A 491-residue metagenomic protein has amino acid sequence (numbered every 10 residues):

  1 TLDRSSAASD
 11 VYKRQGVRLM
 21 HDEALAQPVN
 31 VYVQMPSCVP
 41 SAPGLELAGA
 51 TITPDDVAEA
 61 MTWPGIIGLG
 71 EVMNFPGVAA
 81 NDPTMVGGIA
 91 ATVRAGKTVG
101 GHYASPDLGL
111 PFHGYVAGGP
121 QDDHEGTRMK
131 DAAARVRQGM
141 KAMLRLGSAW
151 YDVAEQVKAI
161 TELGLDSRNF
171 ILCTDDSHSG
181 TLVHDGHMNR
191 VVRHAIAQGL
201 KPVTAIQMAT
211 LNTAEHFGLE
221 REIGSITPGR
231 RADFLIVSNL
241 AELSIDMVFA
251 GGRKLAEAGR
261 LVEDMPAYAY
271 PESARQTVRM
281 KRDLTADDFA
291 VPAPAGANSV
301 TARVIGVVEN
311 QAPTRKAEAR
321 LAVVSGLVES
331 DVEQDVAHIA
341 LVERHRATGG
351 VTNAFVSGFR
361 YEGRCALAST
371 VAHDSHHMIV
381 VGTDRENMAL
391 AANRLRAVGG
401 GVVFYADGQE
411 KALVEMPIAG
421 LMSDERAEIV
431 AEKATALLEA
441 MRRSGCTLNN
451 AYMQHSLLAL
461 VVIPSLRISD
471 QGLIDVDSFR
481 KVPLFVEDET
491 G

Functional and structural regions predicted by a protein language model:
T1-A8, Y12: Single conserved hydrophobic/aromatic residue that forms the stacking wall/gate of nucleotide- or nucleobase-binding
S9-D10, M35-S41, S148-W150, N212-T213: Acidic, glycine-rich active-site loops and adjacent beta-strand->loop/helix elements that engage anionic groups
R14-L19, G44-L45: Metal-dependent catalytic neighborhoods of phosphoester/phosphodiester hydrolases
L19, T51-E71, G77-L144, Y151-L172 (+3 more regions): Histidine/acidic residue-rich metal-binding segments in metalloenzymes
Q27-E46: Metal-cofactor-binding active-site regions of metalloenzymes
V33, V99, L172, V381-D384: Residue-level marker for buried hydrophobic side chains located in beta-strands that build the well-ordered beta-sheet
D175: Active-site glycine-centered loops adjacent to acidic/histidine catalytic or metal-binding residues that shape
V183-G199, V203-G491: Active-site microenvironment of metallo-dependent hydrolases
